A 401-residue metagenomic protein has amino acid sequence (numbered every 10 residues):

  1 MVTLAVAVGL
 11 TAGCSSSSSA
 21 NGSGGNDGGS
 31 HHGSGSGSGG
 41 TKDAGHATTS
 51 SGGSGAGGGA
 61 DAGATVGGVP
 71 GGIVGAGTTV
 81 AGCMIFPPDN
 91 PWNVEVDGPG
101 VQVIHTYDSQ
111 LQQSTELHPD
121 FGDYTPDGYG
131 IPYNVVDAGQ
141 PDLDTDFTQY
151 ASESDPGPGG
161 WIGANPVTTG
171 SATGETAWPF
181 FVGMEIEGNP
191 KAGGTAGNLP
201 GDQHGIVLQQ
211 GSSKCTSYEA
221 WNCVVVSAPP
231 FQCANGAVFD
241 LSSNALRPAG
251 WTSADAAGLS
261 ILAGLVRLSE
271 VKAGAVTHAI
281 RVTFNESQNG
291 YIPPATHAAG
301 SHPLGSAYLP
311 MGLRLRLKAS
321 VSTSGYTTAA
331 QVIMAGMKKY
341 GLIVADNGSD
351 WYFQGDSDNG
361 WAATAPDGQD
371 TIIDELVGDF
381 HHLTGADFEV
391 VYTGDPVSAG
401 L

Functional and structural regions predicted by a protein language model:
M1, V6-G75: Ser/Thr-rich, Pro/Gly/Ala-heavy low-complexity intrinsically disordered linkers and tails of secreted extracellular
V66-L401: Short, surface-exposed polybasic-aromatic patches that bind anionic ligands, especially phosphate groups
